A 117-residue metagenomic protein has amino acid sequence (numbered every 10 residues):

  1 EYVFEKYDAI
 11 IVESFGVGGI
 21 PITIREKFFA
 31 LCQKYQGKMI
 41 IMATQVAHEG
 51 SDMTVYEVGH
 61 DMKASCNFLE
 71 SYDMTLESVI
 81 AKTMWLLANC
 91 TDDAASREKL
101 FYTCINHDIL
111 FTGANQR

Functional and structural regions predicted by a protein language model:
E1: Internal active-site segments that recognize and position negatively charged phosphoryl groups and nucleotide moieties
F4-R117: Active-site catalytic microenvironments in core metabolic enzymes, especially phosphate/sugar-handling
